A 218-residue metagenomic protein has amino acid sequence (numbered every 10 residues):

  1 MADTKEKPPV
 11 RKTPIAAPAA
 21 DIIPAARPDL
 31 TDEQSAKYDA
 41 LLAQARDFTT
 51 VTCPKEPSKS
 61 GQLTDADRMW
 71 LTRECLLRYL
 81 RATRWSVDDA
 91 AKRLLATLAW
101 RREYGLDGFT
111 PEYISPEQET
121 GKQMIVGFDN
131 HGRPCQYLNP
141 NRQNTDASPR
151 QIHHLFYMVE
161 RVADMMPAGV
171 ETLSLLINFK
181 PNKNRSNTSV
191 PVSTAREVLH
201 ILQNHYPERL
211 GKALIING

Functional and structural regions predicted by a protein language model:
M1-Q118: A eukaryotic "domain-start" boundary segment
A2, V87, N144-A147, K183-S186: Eukaryotic short linear interaction motifs
Q34-K37, L41, T72, S86 (+5 more regions): Alpha-helical interaction elements in eukaryotic regulators
R73-E74, D129-R142, G169-F179, E208-R209: Glycine-rich, often proline-containing surface loops adjacent to acidic residues and nearby aromatics that form
R78-A82, K92, A96, W100 (+6 more regions): Ordered, helix-dominated protein-protein interaction surfaces in large eukaryotic regulatory proteins
S115-C135, T145-H153, Y157-V170: Active-site cores of enzymes that catalyze phosphoryl transfer or operate on phosphate-rich substrates
P149, F156-G218: An amphipathic, hydrophobic-aromatic interaction surface with interspersed Lys/Arg that forms lipid/phosphate-bearing
